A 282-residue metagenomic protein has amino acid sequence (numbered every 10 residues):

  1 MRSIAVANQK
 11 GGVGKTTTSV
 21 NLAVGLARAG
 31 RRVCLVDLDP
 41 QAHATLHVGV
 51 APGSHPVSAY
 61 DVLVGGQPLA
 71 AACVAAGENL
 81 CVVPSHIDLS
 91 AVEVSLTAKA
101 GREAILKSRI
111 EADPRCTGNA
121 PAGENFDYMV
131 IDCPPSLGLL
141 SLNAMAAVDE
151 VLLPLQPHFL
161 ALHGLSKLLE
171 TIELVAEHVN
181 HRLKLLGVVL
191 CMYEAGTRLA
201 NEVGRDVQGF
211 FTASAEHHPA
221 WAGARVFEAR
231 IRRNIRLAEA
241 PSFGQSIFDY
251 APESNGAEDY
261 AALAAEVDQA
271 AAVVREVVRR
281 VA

Functional and structural regions predicted by a protein language model:
M1-A282: P-loop NTP-binding core
